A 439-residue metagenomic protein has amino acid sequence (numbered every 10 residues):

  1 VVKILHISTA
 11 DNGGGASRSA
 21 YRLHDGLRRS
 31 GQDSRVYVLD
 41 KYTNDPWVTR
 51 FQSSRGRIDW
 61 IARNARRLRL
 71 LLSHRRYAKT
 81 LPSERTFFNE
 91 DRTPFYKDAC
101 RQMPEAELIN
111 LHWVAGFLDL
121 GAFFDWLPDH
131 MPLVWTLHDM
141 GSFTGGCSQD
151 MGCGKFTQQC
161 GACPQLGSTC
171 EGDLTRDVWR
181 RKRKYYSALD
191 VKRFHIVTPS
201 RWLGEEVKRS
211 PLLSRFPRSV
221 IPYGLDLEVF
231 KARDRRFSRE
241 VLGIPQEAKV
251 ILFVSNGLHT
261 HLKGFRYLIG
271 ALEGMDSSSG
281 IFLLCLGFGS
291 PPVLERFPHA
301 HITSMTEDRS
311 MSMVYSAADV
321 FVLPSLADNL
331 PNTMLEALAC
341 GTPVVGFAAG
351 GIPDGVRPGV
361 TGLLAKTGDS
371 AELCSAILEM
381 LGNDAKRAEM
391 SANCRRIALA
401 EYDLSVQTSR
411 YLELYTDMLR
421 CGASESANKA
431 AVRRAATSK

Functional and structural regions predicted by a protein language model:
T144-M151, T169-R235: A short, active-site helix/loop in glycosyltransferases that binds the activated sugar's phosphate group
P245-K263, I269-L272: Conserved donor-binding/catalytic core segment of Leloir-type glycosyltransferases
G287-S312: Nucleotide-activated donor-binding/catalytic signature segment of Leloir-type glycosyltransferases, i.e., the conserved
M313-A318: Short alpha-helical donor nucleotide-sugar binding micro-motif in glycosyltransferases
L326: Aromatic "clamp/platform" in nucleotide-sugar-dependent glycosyltransferases that forms part of the donor/acceptor
P343-G346, V356: Short hydrophobic beta-strand element within catalytic cores of glycosyltransferases and related nucleotide-activated
P358-G359, L363-S370, E379-D384: Conserved acidic donor-binding segment of nucleotide-sugar-dependent glycosyltransferases
E372, E379, K386-E401, Q407-E413: A short, well-ordered alpha-helix in the C-terminal region of glycosyltransferases
